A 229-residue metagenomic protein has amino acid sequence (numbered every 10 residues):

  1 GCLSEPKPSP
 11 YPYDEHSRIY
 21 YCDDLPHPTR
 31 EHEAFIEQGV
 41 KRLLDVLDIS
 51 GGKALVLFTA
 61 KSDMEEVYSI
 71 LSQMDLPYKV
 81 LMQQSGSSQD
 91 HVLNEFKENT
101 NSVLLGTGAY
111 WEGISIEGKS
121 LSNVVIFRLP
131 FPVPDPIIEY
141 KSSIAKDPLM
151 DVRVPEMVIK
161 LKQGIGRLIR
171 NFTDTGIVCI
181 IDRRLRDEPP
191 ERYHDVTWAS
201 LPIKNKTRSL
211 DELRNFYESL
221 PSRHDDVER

Functional and structural regions predicted by a protein language model:
G1-R229: ASCE RecA-like P-loop NTPase motor cores that couple ATP hydrolysis to mechanical translocation on nucleic acids
